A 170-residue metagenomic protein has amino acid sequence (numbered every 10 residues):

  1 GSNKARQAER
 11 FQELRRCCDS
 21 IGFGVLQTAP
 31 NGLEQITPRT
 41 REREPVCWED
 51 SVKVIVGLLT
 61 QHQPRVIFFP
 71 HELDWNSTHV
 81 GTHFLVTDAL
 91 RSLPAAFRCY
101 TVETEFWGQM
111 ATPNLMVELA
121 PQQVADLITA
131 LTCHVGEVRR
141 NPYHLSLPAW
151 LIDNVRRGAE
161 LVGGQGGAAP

Functional and structural regions predicted by a protein language model:
G1-F97, E103, G108-M110, T129-V135 (+1 more regions): Active-site beta-strand->loop->alpha-helix modules in alpha/beta enzyme cores, enriched in Gly/His/Asp(Glu)
T101-V102, V117: A broad, low-specificity signal marking well-ordered, structured residues that form hydrophobic/aromatic
G108, P113-A169: A conserved mid-domain beta-alpha-beta active-site/ligand-binding segment of alpha/beta enzyme cores
